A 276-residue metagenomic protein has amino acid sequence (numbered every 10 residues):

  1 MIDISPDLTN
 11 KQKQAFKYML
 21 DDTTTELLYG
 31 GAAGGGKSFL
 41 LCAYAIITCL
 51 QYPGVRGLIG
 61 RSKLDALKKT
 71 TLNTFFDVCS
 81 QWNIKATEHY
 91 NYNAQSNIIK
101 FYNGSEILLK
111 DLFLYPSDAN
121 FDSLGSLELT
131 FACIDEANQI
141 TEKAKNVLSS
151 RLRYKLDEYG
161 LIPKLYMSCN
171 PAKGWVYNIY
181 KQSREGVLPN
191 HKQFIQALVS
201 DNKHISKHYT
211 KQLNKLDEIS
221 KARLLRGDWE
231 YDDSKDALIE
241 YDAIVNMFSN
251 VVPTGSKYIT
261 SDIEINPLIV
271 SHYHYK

Functional and structural regions predicted by a protein language model:
M1-E26: Pre-P-loop entry segment of helicase/translocase ATPase cores
G34: Walker A (P-loop) phosphate-binding loop of P-loop NTPases
S38-Y52: Walker A/P-loop NTP-binding motif
V55-F75: Conserved Walker A/P-loop ATP-binding site and its immediately adjacent core in helicase/helicase-like ATPase domains
K68-E128: Inter-Walker segment of RecA-like/P-loop motor cores
D135-E136: Walker B catalytic acidic pair
Q139-H208, K215-L216: ASCE P-loop NTPase helicase motor core
N202-K276: ATPase catalytic-site recognition across NTP-hydrolyzing enzymes
